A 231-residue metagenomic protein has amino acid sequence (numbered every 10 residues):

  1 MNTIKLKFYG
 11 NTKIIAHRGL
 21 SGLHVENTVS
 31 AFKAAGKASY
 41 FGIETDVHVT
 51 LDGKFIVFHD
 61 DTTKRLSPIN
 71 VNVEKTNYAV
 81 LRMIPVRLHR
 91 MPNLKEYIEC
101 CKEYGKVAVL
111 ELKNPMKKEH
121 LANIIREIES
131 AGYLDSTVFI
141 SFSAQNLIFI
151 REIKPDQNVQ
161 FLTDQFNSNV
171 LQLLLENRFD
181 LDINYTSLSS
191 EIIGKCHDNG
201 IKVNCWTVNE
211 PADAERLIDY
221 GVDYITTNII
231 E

Functional and structural regions predicted by a protein language model:
M1-E231: Phosphate-group recognition and catalysis centered on beta-loop-alpha active-site segments
